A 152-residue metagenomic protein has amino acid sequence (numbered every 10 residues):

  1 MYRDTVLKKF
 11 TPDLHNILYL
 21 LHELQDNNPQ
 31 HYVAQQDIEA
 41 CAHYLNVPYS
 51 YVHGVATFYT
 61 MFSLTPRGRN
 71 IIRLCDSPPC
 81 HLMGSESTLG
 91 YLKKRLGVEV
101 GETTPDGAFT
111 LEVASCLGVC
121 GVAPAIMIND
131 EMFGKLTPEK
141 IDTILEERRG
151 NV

Functional and structural regions predicted by a protein language model:
M1-V152: Signature of N-terminal electron-transfer/Fe-S-associated modules in redox systems
